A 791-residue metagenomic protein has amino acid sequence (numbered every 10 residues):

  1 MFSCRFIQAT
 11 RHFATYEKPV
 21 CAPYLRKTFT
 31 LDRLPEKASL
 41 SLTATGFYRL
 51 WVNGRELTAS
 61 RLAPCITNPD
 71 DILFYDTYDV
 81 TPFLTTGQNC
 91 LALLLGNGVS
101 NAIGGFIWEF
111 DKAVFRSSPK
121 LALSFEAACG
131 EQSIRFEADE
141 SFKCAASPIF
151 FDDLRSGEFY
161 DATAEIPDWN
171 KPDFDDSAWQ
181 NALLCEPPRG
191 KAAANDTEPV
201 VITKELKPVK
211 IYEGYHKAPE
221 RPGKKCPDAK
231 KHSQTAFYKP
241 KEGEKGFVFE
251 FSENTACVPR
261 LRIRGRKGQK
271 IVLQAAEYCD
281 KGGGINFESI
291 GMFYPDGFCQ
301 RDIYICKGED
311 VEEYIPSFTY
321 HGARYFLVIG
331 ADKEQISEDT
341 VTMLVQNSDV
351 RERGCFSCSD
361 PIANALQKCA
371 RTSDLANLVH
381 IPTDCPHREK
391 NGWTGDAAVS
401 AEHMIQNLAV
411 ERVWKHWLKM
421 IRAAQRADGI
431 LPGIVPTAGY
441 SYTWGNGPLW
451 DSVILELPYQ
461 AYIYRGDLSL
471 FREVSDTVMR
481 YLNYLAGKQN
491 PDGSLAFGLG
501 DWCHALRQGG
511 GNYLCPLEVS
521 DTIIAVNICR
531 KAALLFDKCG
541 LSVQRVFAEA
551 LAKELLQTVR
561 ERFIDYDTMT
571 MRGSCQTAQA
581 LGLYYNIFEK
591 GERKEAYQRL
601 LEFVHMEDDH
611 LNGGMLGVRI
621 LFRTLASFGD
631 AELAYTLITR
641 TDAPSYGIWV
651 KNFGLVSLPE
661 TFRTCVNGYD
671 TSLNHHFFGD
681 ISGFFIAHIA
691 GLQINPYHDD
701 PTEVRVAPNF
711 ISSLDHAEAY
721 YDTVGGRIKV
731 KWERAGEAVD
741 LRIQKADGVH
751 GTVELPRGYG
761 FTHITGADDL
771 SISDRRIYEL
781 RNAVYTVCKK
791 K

Functional and structural regions predicted by a protein language model:
M1-R388, G395-D396, R412-V413, P432-G439 (+4 more regions): Extracellular/oxidizing-compartment recognition motifs
A22, T43, D71-L73, L84 (+21 more regions): Active-site-proximal structural scaffolding
L42, V258-E277, F318, F326-I329 (+6 more regions): Alpha-helical support elements that line or immediately flank enzyme active sites and cofactor-binding pockets
F47, A122, A127-C129, S133 (+9 more regions): Active-site acid/base region of carbohydrate-active enzymes
Y48, E56-P64, I421, T477-Y481 (+5 more regions): Active/binding-pocket-proximal capping segment
L91, Y160-D161, E389, N407 (+5 more regions): C-terminal capping/lid segments that line or modulate ligand- or cofactor-binding pockets
K120-A122, K143-D168, K281-G283, A550 (+1 more regions): Non-catalytic C-terminal accessory modules of carbohydrate-active enzymes
